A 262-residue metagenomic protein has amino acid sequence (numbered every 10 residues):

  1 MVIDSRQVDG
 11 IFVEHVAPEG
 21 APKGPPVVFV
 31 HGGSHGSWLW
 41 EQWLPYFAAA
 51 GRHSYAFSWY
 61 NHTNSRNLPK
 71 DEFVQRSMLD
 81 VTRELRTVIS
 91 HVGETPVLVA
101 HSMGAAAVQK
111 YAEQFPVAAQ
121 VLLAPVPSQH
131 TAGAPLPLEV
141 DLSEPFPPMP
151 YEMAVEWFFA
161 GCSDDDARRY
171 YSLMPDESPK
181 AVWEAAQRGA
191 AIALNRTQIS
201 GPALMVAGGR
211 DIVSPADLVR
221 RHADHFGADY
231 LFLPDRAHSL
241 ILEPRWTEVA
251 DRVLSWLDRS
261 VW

Functional and structural regions predicted by a protein language model:
G24, G32-G36, S102, G209: Active-site glycine-rich loops that stabilize anionic/oxyanionic intermediates across multiple enzyme folds
S34-Q42, S54: Serine-hydrolase catalytic-loop signature spanning alpha/beta hydrolases and amidase-signature enzymes
L44-P69: Conserved alpha/beta-hydrolase
H62-P96: Active-site loop/oxyanion-hole signature of alpha/beta-hydrolase fold enzymes
E113-P147, E184-R188: Flexible "cap/lid" loop of the alpha/beta hydrolase fold
I199, M205-A207: Short beta-strand/loop motif that positions the catalytic acidic residue of the alpha/beta-hydrolase fold
A207-R236: Conserved loop-alpha-helix segment in the C-terminal half of the alpha/beta-hydrolase fold that carries the catalytic
D229-W262: Catalytic active-site module of serine/aspartate enzymes centered on a nucleophile-bearing elbow/loop
